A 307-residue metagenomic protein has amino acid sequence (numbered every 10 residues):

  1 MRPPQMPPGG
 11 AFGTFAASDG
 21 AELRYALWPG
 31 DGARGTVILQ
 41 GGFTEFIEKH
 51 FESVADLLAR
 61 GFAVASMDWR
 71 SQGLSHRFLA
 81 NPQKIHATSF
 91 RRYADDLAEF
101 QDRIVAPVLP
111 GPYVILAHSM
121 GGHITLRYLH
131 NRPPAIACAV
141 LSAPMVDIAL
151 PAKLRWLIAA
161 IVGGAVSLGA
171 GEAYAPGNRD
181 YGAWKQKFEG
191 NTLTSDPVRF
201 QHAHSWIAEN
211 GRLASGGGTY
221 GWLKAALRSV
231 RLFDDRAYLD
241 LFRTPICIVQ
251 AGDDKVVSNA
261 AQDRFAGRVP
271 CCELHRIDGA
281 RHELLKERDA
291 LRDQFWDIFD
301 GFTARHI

Functional and structural regions predicted by a protein language model:
M1-G32: N-terminal cap/lid segment of alpha/beta-hydrolase-fold proteins
R34, G41-E45: Active-site glycine-rich loops that stabilize anionic/oxyanionic intermediates across multiple enzyme folds
I47, V54-A80: Conserved alpha/beta-hydrolase
I85-V105: Alpha/beta-hydrolase active-site loop
R127-G211: Alpha/beta-hydrolase-fold enzymes
F242, I248-Q250, D254: Short beta-strand/loop motif that positions the catalytic acidic residue of the alpha/beta-hydrolase fold
T244, S258-G267: Short alpha-helix in the alpha/beta-hydrolase fold that links the catalytic acid
E273, D278-I307: Catalytic active-site module of serine/aspartate enzymes centered on a nucleophile-bearing elbow/loop
